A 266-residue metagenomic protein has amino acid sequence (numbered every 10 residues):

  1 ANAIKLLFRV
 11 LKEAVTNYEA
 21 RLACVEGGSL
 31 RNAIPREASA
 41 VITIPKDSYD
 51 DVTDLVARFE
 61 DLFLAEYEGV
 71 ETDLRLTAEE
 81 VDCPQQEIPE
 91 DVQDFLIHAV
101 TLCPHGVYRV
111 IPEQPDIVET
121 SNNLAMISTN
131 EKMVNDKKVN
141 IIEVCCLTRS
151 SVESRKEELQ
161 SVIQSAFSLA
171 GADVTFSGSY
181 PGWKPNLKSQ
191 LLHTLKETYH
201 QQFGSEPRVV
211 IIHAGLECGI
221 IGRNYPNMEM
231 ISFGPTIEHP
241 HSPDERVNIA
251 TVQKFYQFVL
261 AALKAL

Functional and structural regions predicted by a protein language model:
A1-N17, K46-Y49, D94-T101, R109 (+4 more regions): His/Asp/Glu-rich mid-to-C-terminal helical/loop segments that flank catalytic regions of hydrolases
A1-T148: Midchain, well-structured core segments that form catalytic/ion-binding scaffolds
R31-S39, E87, D91, K184-E197 (+1 more regions): Short glycine/threonine-rich loop-to-helix capping motif typified by GTGT followed within a few residues by an Asp-Pro
P112, E119-K138, L147, T198-L263: Zn-dependent metallopeptidase/amidohydrolase metal-coordination segment
N140-S150, V174-P181: Short, flexible active-site loops
C145-L169: C-terminal, non-catalytic macromolecule-binding modules
R149-S154, G182-N186, R246-V247: Short, contiguous acidic/charged loop-to-helix segments that flank catalytic cores in large enzymes
F167-Q202: Generic long, charged, amphipathic alpha-helical segments
